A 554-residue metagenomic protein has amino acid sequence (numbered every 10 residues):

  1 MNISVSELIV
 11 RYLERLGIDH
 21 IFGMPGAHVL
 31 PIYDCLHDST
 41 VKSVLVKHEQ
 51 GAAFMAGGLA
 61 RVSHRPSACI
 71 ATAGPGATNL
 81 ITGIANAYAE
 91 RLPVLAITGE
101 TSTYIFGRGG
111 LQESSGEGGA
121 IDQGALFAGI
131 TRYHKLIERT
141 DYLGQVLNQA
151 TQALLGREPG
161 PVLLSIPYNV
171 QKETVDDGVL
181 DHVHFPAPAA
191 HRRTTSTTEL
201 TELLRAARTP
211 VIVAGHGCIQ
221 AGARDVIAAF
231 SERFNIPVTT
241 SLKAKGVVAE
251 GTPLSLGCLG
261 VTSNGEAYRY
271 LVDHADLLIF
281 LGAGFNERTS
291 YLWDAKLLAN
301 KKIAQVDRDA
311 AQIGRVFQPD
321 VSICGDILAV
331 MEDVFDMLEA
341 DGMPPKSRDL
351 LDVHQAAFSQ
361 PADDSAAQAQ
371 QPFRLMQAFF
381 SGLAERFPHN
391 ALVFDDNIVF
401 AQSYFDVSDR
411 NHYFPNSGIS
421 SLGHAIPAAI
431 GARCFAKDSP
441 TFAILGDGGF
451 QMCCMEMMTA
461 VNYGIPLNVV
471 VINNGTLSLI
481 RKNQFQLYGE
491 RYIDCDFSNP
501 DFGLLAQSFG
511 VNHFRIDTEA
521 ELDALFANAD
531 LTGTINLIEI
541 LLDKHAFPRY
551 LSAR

Functional and structural regions predicted by a protein language model:
M1-L338, P466-V469, A506: N-terminal alpha/beta PP-like core and its mobile active-site loop of ThDP/TPP-dependent enzymes
S6-I9, L16, M24-D34, H354-D438: Active-site diphosphate/adenylate-binding microenvironment
E49, N169, D307, D396 (+3 more regions): Acidic active-site catalytic centers that drive phospho-/nucleotidyl reactions and related ester hydrolyses
I97, G107-G118, V261, R269 (+5 more regions): Thiamine diphosphate
E138-D141, N300-N397, D517-R554: Phosphate/pyrophosphate-binding active-site segments
T151, T198-T201, V226-I227, E266-Y268 (+6 more regions): Generic recognition of flexible, low-complexity loop/linker segments
P159, R205-R208, L298, P388 (+3 more regions): Short conserved AdoMet
T289-Y291, E332-G342, S347-F358, Q368 (+4 more regions): Hydrophobic, well-ordered secondary-structure segments that either form specific early membrane-associated helices used
